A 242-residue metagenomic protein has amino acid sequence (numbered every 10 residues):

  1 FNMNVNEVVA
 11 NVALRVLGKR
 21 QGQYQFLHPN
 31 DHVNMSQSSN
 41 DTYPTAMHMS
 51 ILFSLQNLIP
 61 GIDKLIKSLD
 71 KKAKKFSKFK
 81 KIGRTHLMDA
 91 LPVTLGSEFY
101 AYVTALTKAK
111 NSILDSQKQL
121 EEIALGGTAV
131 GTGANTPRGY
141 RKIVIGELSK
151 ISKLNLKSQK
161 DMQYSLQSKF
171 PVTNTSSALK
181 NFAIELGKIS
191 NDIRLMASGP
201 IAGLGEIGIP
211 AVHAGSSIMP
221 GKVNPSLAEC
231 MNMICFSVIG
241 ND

Functional and structural regions predicted by a protein language model:
F1-D242: Conserved, well-structured ligand/cofactor-binding cores
